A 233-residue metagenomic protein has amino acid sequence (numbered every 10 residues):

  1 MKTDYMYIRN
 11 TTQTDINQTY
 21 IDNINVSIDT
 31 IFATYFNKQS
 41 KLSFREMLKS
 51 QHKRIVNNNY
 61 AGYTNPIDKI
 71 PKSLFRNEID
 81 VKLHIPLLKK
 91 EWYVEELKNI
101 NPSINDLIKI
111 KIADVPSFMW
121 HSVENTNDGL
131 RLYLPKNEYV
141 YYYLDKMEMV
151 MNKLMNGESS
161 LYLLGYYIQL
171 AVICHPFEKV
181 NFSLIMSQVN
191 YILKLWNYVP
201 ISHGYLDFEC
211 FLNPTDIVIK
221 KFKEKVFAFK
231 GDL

Functional and structural regions predicted by a protein language model:
M1-L233: FIC/Doc superfamily catalytic core
